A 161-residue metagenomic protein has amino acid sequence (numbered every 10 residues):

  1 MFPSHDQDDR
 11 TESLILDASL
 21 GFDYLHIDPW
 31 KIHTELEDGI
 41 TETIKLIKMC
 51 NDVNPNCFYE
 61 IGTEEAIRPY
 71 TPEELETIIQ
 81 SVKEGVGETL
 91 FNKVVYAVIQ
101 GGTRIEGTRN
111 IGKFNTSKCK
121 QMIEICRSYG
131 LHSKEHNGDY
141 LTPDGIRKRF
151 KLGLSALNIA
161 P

Functional and structural regions predicted by a protein language model:
M1-H5: Glycine-rich, aromatic-flanked loop segments that form ligand/cofactor-binding clefts across common enzyme folds
Q7-D23, D38-N54, E65-P161: Active-site capping/gating regions of soluble enzymes
D28-P29, A160: Short beta->alpha connector loops at strand-helix junctions that form conserved, small/polar/Pro-enriched
Y59: Short, conserved phosphate-binding/catalytic loop or strand-edge motifs used in phosphoryl-/nucleotidyl-transfer
G62: Polar interaction faces of repeat-based domains
